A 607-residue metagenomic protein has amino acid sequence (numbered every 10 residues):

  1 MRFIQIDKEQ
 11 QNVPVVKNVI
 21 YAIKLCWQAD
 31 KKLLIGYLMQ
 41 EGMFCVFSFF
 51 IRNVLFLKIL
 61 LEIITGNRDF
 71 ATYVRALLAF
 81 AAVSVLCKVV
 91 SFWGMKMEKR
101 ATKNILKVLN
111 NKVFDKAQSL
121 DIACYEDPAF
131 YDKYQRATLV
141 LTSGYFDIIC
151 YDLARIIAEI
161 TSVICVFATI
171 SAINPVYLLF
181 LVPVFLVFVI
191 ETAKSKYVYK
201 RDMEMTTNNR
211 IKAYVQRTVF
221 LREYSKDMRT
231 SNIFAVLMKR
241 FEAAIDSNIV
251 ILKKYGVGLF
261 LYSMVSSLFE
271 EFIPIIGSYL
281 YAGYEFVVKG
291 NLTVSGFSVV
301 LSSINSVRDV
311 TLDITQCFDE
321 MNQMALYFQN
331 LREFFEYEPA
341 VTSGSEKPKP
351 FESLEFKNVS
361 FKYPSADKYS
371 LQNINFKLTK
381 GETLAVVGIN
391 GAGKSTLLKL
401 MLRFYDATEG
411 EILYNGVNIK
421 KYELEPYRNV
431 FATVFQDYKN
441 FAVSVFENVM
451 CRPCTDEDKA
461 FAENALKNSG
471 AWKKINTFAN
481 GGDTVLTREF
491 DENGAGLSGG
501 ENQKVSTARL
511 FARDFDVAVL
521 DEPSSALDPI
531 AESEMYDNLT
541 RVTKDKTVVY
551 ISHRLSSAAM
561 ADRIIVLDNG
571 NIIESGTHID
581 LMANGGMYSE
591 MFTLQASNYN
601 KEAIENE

Functional and structural regions predicted by a protein language model:
M1-F49, T65, T72-A76, G94-E98 (+8 more regions): Membrane-integrated ABC transporters
R2-K8, V113-G144, M205-E242, C317 (+4 more regions): Short intracellular "coupling" helices and adjacent cytoplasmic loop segments at the cytosolic face of multi-pass
Q28, R136-I149, K200-T207, F220 (+5 more regions): An intracellular "coupling" helix at the cytosolic face of ABC transporter transmembrane type-1 domains
L34-F49, T65-L106, P183, V189-I190 (+1 more regions): Transmembrane-helix motif of ABC transporter permease domains
S48-I59, Y151-K196, V250-S298: A hydrophobic transmembrane-helix motif
F56-L57, V83-E126, K194-K200, I233-L237 (+1 more regions): Juxtamembrane helix-loop junctions of ABC transporter transmembrane domains
I233, S298-F335: Cytosolic ends of transmembrane helices, especially the final helix of ABC transmembrane type-1 domains
P348-E607: ABC-type nucleotide-binding domain
